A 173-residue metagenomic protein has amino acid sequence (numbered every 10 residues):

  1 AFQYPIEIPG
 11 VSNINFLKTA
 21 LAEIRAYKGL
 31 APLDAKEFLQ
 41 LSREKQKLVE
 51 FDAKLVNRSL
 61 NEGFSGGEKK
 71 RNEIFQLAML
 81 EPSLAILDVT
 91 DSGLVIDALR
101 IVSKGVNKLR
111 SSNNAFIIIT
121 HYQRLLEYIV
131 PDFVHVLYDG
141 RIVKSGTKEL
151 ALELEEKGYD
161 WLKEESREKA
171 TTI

Functional and structural regions predicted by a protein language model:
F2-S83: ABC-family P-loop ATPase nucleotide-binding domains
P82, I86-G93, D97: Walker B catalytic motif
V95-R100, S145: Conserved D-loop-proximal element of ABC-family nucleotide-binding domains
L99-S112: Helical segment within the ABC ATPase nucleotide-binding domain
N113-H121: Conserved H-loop
Y122-I129: Conserved H-loop
F133, L137, R141-E164: Conserved beta-strand-loop-alpha-helix hinge in the C-terminal portion of ABC ATPase nucleotide-binding domains
K163-I173: ABC-family P-loop ATPase nucleotide-binding domain
